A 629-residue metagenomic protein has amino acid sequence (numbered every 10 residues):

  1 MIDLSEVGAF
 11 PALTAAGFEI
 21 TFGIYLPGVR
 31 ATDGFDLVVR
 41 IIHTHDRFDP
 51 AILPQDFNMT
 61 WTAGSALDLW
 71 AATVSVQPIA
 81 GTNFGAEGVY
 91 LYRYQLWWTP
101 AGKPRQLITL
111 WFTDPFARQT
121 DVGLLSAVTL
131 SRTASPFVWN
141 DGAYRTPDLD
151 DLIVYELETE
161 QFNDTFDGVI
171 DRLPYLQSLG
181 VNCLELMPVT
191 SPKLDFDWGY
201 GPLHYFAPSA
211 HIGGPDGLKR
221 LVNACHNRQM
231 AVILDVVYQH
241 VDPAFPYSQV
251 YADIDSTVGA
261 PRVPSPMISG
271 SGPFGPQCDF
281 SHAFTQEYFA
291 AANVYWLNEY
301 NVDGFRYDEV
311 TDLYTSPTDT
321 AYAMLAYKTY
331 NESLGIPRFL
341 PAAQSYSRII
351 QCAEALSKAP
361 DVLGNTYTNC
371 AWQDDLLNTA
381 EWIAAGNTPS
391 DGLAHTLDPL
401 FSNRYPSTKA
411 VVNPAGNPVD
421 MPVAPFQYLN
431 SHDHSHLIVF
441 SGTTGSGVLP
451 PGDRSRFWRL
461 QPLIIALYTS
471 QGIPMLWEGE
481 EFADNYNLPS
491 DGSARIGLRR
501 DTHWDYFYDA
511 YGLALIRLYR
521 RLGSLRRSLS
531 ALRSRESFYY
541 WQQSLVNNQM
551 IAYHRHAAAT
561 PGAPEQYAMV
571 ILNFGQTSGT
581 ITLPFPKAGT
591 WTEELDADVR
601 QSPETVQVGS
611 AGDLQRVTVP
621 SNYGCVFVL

Functional and structural regions predicted by a protein language model:
M1-A31, D49-V154, D164: The feature marks proteins involved in alpha-glucan
T21-R30, G575-G589: Surface-exposed beta-strand/loop patches in extracellular or lumenal glycoproteins
A101-D141, R228, Y247-S269, L393-N417: Core domains of carbohydrate- and sulfate-ester-processing enzymes
P115-A117, S135-P136, N140-G304, E309-L340 (+2 more regions): Substrate-binding/active-site clefts of carbohydrate-active enzymes
P115-L124, A326-P489, R527, A531-S537 (+2 more regions): Conserved alpha/beta catalytic core and glycan-binding cleft of carbohydrate-active enzymes
T502-F507, G512-I516, L522-S524, T582-A611: C-terminal accessory region downstream of the catalytic core in glycan-modifying enzymes
H503-V546, Y623: Aromatic- and carboxylate-lined catalytic core of secreted/periplasmic carbohydrate-active enzymes
V608-L629: C-terminal beta-strand-rich structural cap/linker in extracellular carbohydrate-active enzymes
